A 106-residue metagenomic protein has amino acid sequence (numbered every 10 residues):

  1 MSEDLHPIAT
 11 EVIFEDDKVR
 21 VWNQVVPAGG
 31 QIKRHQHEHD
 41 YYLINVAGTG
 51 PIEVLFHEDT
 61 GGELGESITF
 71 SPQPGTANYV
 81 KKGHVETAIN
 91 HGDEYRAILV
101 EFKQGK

Functional and structural regions predicted by a protein language model:
M1-I8, G105-K106: Basic/polar N-terminal segments that are highly enriched at the extreme N-terminus, encompassing both cleavable
H6-K33, E38-L43, A97: A short glycine-rich, His/Asp/Glu-containing loop-to-beta-strand
Q31, E53-L55, S67-T69: Ser/Thr- (and often Asn-) enriched beta-sheet segments in non-cytosolic proteins
Q36, S71, N90-G92: Extracellular/periplasmic catalytic domains that process cell-envelope and extracellular macromolecules
Q36-E58: Short, conserved beta-strand element in jelly-roll/cupin
E58-K82: Short acidic-glycine-tyrosine-enriched beta hairpin
K81-G105: Ligand-binding loop in jelly-roll beta-barrel domains
